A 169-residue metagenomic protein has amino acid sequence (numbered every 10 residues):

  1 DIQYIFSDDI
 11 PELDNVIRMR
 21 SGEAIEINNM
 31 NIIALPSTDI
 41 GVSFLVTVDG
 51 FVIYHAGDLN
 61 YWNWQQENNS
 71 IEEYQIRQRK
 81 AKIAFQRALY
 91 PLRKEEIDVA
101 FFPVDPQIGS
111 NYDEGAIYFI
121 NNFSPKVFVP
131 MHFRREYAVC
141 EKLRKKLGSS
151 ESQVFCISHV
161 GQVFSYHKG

Functional and structural regions predicted by a protein language model:
D1, R93-E95, F119-S124: Short, conserved loop/helix-junction motifs that constitute active-site signature segments in enzyme catalytic cores
I2-E12, R20-E23: Short, polar loop motifs at secondary-structure junctions
I2-Q3, D14, M30, F51 (+2 more regions): A structural micro-motif
Q3-D9, Y54-G57, I76-K80, V99-D105 (+2 more regions): Active-site neighborhood of phospho(di)ester-bond hydrolases with catalytic His/Asp-centered motifs
P11-D14, I40-V42, Y61-Q65, P106-Y112 (+1 more regions): Active-site environment of divalent metal-dependent phosphoester hydrolases
D14-E96, V160-G169: Core dinuclear metal-dependent hydrolase active-site scaffold
V16-E23, Y112-G169: Binuclear metal-ion centers of metallo-dependent hydrolases, dominated by the metallo-beta-lactamase
A84-Y90, G109-Y118: A short, acidic, amphipathic alpha-helical segment used as a generic capping/interface helix at domain edges
